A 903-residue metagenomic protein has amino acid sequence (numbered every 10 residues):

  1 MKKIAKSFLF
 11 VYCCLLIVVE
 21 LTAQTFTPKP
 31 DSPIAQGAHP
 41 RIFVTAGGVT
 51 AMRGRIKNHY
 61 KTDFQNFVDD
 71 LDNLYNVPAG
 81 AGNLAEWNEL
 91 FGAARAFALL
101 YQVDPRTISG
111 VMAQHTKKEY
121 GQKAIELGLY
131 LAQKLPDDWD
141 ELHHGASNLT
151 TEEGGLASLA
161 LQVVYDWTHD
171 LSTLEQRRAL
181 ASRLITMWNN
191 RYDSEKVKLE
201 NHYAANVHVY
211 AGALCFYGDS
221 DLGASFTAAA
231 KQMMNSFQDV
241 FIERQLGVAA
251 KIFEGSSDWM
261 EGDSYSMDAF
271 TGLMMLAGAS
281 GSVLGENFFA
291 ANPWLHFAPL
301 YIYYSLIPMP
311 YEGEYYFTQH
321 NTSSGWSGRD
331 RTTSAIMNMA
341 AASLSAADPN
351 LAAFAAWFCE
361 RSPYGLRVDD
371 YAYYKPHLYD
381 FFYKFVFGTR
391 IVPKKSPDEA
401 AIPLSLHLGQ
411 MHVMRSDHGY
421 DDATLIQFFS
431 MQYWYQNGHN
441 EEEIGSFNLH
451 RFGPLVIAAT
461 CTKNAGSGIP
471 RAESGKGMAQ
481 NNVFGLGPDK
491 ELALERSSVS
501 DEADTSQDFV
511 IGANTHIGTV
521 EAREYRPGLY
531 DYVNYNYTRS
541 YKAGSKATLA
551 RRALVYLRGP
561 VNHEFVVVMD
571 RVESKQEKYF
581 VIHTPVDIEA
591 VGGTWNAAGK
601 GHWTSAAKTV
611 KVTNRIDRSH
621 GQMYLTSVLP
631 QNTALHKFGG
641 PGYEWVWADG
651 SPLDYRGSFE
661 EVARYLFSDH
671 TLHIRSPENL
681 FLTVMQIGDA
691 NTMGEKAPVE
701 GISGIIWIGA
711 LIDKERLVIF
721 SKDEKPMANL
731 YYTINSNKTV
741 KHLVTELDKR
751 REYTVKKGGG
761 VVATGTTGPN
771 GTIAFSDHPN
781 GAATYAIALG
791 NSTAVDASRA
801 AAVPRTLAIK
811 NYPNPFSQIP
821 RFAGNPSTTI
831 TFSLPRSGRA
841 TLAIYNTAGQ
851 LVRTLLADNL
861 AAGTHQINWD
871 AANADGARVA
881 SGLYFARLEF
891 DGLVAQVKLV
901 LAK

Functional and structural regions predicted by a protein language model:
R41-V49, R53-Y311: Aromatic-lined, polymer-binding surfaces characteristic of secreted/periplasmic polysaccharide-degrading enzymes
D268-V456, I674-L680, E695-E752, G758-T764 (+1 more regions): Carbohydrate-active enzyme catalytic cores, enriched for enzymes that act on polyanionic acidic polysaccharides
G365, D369-S605, P677-F681, Q686-A690: Catalytic and substrate-binding regions of extracellular carbohydrate-active enzymes, especially polysaccharide lyases
K575, Q631-K722: Beta-strand-rich recognition/accessory modules
V581-W645: Polysaccharide-binding surfaces and accessory modules of carbohydrate-active proteins
E678-Q686, G768-T793: C-terminal beta-strand-rich structural cap/linker in extracellular carbohydrate-active enzymes
A794, Y812, T854, D858 (+3 more regions): C-terminal tail/sorting-segment detector
D796-Y845, Q866, F890: Glycine-centered coil/turn sites that cap beta-strands in beta-rich domains
